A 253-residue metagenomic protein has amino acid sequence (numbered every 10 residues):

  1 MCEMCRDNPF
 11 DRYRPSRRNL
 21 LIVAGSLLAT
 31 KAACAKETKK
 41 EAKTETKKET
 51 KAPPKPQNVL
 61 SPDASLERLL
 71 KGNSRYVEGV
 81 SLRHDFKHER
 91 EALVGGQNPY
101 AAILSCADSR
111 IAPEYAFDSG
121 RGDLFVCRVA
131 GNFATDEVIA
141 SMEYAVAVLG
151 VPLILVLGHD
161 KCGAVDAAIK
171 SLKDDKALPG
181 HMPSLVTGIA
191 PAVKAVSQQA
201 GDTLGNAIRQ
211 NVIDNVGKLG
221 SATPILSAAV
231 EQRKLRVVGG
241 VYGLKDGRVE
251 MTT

Functional and structural regions predicted by a protein language model:
M1-P15: N-terminal secretory signal peptides
R18: Residues within the helices of the helix-turn-helix
L21-L28, K36-N98, G122, G131-V151 (+1 more regions): Divalent-metal-activated hydrolytic enzyme cores
L104-C106, R128, L155-H159, V238-G243: Short beta-strand segments
A107-N132, E137: Active-site cofactor/substrate anionic-group-binding motifs, chiefly glycine- and Lys/Arg-rich phosphate-binding loops
S109-R110, H159-A164: Gly/Ser/Thr-rich loops at beta-strand to alpha-helix junctions that form or flank small-molecule/cofactor-binding
